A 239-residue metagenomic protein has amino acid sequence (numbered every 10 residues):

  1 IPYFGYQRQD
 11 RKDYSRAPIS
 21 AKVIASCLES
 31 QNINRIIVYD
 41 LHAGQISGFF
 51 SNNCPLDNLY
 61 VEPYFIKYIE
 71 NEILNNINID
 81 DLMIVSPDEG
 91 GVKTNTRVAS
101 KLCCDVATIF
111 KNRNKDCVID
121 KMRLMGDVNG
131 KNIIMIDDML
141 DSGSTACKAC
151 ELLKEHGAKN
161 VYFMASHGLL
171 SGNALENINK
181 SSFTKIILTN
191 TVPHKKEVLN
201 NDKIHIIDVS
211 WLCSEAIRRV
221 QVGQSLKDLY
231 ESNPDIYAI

Functional and structural regions predicted by a protein language model:
I1-I239: PRPP-associated nucleotide enzymes
